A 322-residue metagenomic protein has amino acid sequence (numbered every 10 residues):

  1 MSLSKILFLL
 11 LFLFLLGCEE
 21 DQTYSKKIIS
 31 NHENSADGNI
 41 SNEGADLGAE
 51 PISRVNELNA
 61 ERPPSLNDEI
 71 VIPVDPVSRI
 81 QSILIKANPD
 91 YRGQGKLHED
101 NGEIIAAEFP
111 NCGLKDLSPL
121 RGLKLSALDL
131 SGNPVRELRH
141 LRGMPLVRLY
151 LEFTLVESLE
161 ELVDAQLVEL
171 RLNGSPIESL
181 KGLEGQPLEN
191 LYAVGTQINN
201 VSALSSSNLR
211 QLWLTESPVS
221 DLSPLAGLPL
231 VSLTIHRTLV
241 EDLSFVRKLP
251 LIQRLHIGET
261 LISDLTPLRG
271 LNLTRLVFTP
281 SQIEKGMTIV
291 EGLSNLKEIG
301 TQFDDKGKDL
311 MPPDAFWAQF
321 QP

Functional and structural regions predicted by a protein language model:
M1-L16: Sec-dependent bacterial lipoprotein signal peptides
I6-F8, G48-R54, P76-V77, D100 (+1 more regions): Short amphipathic alpha-helical segments that mediate assembly, nucleic-acid/protein binding, or membrane association
C18-D21: Bacterial signal peptide processing site
K26-V71: Post-signal peptide N-terminal segment of mature Sec-exported envelope proteins
R54-P119: N-terminal segments that cap or nucleate solenoid repeat domains
P89-K115, K124-R136, H140, P145-S158 (+5 more regions): Concave beta-strand-loop units of leucine-rich repeat
